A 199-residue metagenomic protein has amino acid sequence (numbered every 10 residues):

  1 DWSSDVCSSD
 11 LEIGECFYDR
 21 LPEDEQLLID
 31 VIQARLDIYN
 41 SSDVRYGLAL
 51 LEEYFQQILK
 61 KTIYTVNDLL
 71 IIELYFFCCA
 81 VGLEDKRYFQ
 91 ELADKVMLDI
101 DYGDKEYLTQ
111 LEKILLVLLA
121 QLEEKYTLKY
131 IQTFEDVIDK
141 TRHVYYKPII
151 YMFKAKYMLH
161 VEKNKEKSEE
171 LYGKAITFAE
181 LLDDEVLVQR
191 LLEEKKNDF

Functional and structural regions predicted by a protein language model:
W2, V6-S8: Short, small-residue-biased leader/transition segments that mark boundaries at the very start of proteins
S9, Y46-G47, F89, T127-Y130 (+1 more regions): Single-residue signature of alpha-solenoid repeat helices
E12, E53, E91, K95 (+3 more regions): The canonical alpha-helical register within tetratricopeptide repeats
I13-Q26, F55-D68, M97-E106, I138-R142: Flexible helix-coil transition and linker loops at the boundaries of alpha-helical arrays
L28, D68-I71, T109-Q110, I149 (+1 more regions): Residue register of alpha-helical TPR repeats
Q33-R35, Y75-F76, I114-L118, K154-K156 (+2 more regions): Structural register within alpha-helical repeat arrays
D37, C79-A80, L118-Q121, Y151 (+2 more regions): Residue at a conserved register position within TPR or TPR-like alpha-solenoid repeats
E166-D183: TPR/TPR-like (Sel1-like) alpha-helical repeat modules
